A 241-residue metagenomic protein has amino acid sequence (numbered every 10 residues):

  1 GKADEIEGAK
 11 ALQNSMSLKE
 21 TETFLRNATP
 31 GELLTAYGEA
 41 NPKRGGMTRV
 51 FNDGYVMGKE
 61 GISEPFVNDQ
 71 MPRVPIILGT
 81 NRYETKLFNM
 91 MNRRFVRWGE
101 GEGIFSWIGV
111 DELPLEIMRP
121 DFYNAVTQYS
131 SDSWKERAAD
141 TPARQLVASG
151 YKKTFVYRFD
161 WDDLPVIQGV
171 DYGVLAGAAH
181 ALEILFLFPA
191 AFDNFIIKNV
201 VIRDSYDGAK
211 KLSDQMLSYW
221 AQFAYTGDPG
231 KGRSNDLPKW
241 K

Functional and structural regions predicted by a protein language model:
G1-K2, R82: Active-site nucleophile loop of the alpha/beta-hydrolase fold
K2, L34-A36, K152-Y157, T226-P238: Acidic/polar loop patches that form or flank catalytic/metal-binding clefts of enzymes that bind anionic ligands
K2-F24: Short, charged, surface-exposed loops that flank catalytic or proteolytic processing sites
E5, A139, S213-L217: Short alpha-helical patches at coil-to-helix transitions and adjacent helical residues in well-structured domains
E5-K10, N235-K241: Surface-exposed intrinsically disordered loops and tails
K19-D207: Substrate-gating cap/lid region and adjacent catalytic-acid/histidine neighborhood within extracellular/lumenal
G208-K231: Non-catalytic, well-ordered alpha-helical segments in soluble enzyme domains
